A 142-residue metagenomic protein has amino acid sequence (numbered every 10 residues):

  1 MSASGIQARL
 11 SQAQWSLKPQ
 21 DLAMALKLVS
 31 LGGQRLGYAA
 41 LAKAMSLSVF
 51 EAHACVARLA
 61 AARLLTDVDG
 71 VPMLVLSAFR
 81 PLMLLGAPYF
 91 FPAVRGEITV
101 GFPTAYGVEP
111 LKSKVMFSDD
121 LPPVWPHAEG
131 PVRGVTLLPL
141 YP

Functional and structural regions predicted by a protein language model:
M1-A39: Extreme N-terminal segment that seeds HTH/winged-HTH DNA-binding domains in transcriptional regulators
Q14-D21, G37, D67-V100: Short, cationic-aromatic polyanion-contact patches
R35-S46, L59: A short alpha-helical element within helix-turn-helix/winged-helix DNA-binding domains across DNA-binding proteins
L47, A60-P72: A short, conserved structural fragment
F50: Key DNA-contact positions within bacterial/archaeal DNA-binding proteins
H53-A60: Key DNA-contacting residues within the recognition helix of helix-turn-helix
G86-P142: Exposed, interaction-prone assembly regions rather than primary DNA-binding/catalytic cores
